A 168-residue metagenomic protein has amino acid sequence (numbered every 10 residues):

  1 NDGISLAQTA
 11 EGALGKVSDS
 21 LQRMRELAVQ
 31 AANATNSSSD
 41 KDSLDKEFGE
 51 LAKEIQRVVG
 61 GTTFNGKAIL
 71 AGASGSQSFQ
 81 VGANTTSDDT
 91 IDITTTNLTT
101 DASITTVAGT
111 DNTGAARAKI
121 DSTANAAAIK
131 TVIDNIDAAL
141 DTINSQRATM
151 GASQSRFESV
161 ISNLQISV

Functional and structural regions predicted by a protein language model:
S5-G12, E26-N163: Polar, low-complexity tracts enriched in small residues
K16-L27, N163-V168: Extended, amphipathic, non-transmembrane alpha-helical segments
